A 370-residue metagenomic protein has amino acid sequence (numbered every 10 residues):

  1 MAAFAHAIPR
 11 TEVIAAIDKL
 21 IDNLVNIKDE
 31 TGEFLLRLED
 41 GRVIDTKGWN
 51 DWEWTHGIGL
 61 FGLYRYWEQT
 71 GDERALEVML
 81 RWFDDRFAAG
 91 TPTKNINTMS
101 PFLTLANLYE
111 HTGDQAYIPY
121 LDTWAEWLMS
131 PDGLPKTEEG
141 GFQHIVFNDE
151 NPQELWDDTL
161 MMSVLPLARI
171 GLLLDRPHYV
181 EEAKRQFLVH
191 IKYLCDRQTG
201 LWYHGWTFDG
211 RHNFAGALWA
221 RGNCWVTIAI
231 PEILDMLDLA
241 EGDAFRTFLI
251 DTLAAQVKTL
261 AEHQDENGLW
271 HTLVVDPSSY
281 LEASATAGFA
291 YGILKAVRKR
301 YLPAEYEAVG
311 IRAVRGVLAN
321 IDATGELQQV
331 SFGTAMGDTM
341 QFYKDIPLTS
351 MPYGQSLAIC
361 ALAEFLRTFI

Functional and structural regions predicted by a protein language model:
A5-T55, Q69-R74, D85, P92-W127 (+5 more regions): CBM-like carbohydrate-recognition segments
D18, D22, E77-L80, D84 (+9 more regions): Amphipathic, non-transmembrane alpha-helical secondary structure
E77-V78, A88-F208, H212-G216: Extended ligand-binding groove/face enriched in aromatic
D157-T272, S279-A290, E305-F332, F369-I370: Extended ligand-binding clefts on enzyme/binding-domain cores
